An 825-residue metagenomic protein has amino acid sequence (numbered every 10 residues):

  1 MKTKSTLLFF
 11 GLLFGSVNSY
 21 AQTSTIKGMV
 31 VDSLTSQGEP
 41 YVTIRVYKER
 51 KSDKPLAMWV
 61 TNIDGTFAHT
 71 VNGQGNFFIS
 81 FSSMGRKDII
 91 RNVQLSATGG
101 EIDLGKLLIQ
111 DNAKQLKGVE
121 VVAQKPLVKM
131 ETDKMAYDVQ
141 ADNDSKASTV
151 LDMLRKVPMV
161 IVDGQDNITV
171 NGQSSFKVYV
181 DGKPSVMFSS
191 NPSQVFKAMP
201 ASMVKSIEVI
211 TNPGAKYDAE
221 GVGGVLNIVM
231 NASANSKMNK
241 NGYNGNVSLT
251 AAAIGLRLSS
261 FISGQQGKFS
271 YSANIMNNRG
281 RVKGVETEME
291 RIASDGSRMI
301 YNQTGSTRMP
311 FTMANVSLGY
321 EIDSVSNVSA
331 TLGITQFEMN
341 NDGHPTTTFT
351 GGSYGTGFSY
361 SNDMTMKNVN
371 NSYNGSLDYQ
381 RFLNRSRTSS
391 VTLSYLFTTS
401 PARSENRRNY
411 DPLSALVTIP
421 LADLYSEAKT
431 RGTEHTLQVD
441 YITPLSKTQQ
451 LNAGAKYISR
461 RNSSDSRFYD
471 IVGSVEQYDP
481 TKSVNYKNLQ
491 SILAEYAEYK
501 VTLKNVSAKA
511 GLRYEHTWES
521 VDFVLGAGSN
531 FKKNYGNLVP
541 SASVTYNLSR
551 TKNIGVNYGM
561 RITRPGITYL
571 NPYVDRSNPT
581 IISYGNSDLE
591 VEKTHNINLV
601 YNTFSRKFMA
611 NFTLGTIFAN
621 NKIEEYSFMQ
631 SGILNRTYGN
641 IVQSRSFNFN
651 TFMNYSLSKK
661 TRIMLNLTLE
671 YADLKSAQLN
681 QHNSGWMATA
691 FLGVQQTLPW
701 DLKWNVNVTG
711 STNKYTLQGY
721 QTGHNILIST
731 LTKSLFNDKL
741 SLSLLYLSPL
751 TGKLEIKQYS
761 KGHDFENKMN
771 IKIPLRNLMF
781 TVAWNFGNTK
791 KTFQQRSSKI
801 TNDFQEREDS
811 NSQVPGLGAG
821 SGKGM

Functional and structural regions predicted by a protein language model:
V31-L34, R45-Y47, S82-M84, E101-N143 (+4 more regions): Short, acidic, small-residue-rich periplasmic hinge/interaction motif at the N-terminus of Gram-negative outer-membrane
R50-T66: Short, acidic Ser/Thr/Gly-rich low-complexity loop/linker segments typical of extracellular and cell-surface proteins
D103-L108, V150-L151, P192-Q194, V209 (+1 more regions): N-terminal periplasmic accessory domains that precede and gate Gram-negative outer-membrane beta-barrel machines
V150, K156, P184-T211: Short acidic/polar hinge/loop motifs at secondary-structure boundaries that mediate gating or recognition
A219-L226, A234-T287, M309-M313: Outer-membrane beta-barrel translocator/receptor signature
I228-G245, V282-M289, I300-Y301, F311-V316 (+10 more regions): Surface-exposed extracellular loop regions of Gram-negative outer-membrane beta-barrel proteins
N302, E434-Q438, D479-V484, L489 (+5 more regions): Outer membrane beta-barrel strand-and-loop segments of large Gram-negative receptors, especially TonB-dependent
W518-S520, R550-H595, T616-N635, P749-H763: Surface-exposed extracellular loop regions of Gram-negative outer-membrane beta-barrel proteins, predominantly
